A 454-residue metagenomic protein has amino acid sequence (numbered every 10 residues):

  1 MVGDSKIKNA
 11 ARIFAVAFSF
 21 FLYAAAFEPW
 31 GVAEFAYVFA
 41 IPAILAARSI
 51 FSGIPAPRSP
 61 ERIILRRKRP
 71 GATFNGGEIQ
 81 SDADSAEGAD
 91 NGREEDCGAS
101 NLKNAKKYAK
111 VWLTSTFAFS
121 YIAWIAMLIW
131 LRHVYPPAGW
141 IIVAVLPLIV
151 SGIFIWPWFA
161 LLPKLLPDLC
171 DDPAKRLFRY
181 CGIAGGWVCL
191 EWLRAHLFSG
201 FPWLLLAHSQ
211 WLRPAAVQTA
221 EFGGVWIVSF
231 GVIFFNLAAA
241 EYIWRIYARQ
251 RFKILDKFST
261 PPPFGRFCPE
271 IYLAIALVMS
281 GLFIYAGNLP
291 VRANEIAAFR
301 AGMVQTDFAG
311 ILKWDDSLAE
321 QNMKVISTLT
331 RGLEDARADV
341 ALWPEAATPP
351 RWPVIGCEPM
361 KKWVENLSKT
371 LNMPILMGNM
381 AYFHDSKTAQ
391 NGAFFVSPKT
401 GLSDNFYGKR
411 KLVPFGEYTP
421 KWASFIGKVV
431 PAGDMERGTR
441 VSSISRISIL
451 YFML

Functional and structural regions predicted by a protein language model:
V2-S59, I64-R67, F74, D84 (+1 more regions): Membrane-embedded alpha-helical bundles of multi-pass enzymes that act on lipidic or dolichyl-linked glycan substrates
R58, R69, F452-L454: An exposure/low-complexity boundary signal
N288-L454: Soluble catalytic domains of enzymes that build or remodel membrane lipids, polysaccharides, and related
